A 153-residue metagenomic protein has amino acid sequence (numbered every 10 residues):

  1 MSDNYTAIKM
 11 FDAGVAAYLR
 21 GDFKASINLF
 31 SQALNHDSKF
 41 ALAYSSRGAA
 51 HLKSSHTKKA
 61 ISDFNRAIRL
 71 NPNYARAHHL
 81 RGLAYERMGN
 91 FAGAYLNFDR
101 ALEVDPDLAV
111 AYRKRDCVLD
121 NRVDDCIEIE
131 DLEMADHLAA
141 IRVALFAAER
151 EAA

Functional and structural regions predicted by a protein language model:
M1-A153: Alpha-helical tetratricopeptide repeat
